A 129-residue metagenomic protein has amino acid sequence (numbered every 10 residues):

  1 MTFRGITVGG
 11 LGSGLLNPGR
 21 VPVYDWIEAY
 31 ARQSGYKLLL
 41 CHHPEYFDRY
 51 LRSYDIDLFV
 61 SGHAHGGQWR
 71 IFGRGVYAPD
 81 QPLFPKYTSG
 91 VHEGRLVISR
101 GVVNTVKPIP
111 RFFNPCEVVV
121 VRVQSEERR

Functional and structural regions predicted by a protein language model:
T2, T7, V91-E93, V120-R122: Short, well-ordered beta-strand micro-motif
T2-C41, F47-R49, P108-P115: Binuclear metal-dependent hydrolase catalytic cores centered on His/Asp/Glu-rich metal-binding motifs
S13-G14, G101, E126: Solvent-exposed coil/turn segments that connect beta secondary-structure elements in extracytoplasmic/periplasmic
N17, T105, E127: Flexible, glycine-rich phosphate/dinucleotide-binding loops and adjacent beta-alpha linkers at cofactor/substrate
Y36, W69, E127-R128: Short, intrinsically disordered low-complexity segments
P44-V119: Conserved beta-sheet core of the metallophosphoesterase superfamily
E117-R129: C-terminal domain-boundary segment and adjacent tail
